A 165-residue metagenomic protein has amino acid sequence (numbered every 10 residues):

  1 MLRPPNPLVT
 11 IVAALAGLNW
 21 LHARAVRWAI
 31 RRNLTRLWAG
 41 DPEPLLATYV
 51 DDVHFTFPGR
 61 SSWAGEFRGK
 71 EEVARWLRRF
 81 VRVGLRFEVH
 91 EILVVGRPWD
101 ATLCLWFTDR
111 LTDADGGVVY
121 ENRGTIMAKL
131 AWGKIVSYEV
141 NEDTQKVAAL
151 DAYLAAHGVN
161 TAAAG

Functional and structural regions predicted by a protein language model:
M1-A47, A156-G165: Short, low-complexity N-terminal intrinsically disordered segments enriched in polar/charged residues
L2-N6, R123-A152: Short beta-strand edge/turn micro-motifs at domain boundaries
N33, P44-L46, V53, G69 (+4 more regions): Hydrophobic pocket/interface hotspot
E43-W99: A solvent-exposed, acidic/Ser-Thr-rich amphipathic alpha-helical stretch
E66-F67, G116-G117, K146-L154: A short, polar/proline- and glycine-enriched secondary-structure boundary/capping micro-motif
V89-V94, T108-D109, R123-K129: Hydrophobic/aromatic beta-strand elements that line small-molecule binding cavities or substrate pockets in beta-rich
W99-D109: A short hydrophobic beta-strand element
R110-E121: Short, cysteine-centered beta-strand-loop-beta hairpins and adjacent loop/turn segments enriched in charged/polar
